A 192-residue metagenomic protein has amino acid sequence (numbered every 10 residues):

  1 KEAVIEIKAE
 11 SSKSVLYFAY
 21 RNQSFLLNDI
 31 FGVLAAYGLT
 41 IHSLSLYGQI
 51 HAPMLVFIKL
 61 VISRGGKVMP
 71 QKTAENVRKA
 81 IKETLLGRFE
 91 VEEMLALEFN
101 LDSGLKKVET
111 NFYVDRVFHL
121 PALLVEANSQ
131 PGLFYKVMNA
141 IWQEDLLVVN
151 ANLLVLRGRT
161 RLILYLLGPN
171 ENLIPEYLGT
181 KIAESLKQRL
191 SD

Functional and structural regions predicted by a protein language model:
K1-D192: Regulatory modules associated with amino-acid/nitrogen control
